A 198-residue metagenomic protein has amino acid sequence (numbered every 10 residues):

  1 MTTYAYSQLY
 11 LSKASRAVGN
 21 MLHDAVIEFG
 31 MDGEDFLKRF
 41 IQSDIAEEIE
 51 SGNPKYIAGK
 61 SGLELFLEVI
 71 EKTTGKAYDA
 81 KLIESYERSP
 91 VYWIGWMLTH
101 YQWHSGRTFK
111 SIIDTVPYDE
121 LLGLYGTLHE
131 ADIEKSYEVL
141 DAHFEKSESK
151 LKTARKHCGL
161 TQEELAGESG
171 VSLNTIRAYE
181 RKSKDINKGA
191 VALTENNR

Functional and structural regions predicted by a protein language model:
L11-E68: N-terminal interaction modules that seed assembly of large macromolecular complexes
H23, E34, K152-T153, E163 (+1 more regions): Residues within the helices of the helix-turn-helix
V26, R155, A166, E195: The alpha-helix within a helix-turn-helix
D32, K150, T161, I186-A190: Residues that mark the N-terminal boundary/hinge immediately upstream of a DNA-recognition element
F40, G159-A178: Short alpha-helical DNA-recognition segment
I41, K156, G170, R181-S183 (+1 more regions): Residue-level detection of the helix-turn-helix DNA-binding "recognition helix"
F66-T74, N187-R198: DNA major-groove recognition helix of helix-turn-helix/homeodomain DNA-binding modules
E138-H157: A short, Lys/Arg-rich alpha-helix, primarily the initiator
